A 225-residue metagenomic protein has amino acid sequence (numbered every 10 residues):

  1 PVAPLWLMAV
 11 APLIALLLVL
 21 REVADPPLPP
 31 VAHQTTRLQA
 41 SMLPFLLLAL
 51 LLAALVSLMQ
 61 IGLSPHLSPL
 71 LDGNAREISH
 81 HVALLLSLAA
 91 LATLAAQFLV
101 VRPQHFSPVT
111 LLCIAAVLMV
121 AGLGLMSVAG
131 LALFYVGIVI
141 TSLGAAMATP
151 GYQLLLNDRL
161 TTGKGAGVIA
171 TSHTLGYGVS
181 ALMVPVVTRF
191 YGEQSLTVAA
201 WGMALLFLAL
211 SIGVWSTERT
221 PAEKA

Functional and structural regions predicted by a protein language model:
A9-P29, L210-W215: C-terminal membrane-cytosol helix-exit motif in multi-pass small-molecule transporters
E22-L48: Juxtamembrane intracellular "pre-TM" segments in multi-pass secondary transporters
S41-M59, V139, L143: Pair of pore-lining "gating" transmembrane helices in MFS-fold secondary transporters
I61-H81: Short amphipathic helix-loop junctions that connect adjacent transmembrane helices in Major Facilitator Superfamily/SLC
H81-Q104: Transmembrane alpha-helices of Major Facilitator/SLC transporters
T110-G124, W201: Structural signature of the two symmetry-related core transmembrane helices
A146-L160: Intracellular juxtamembrane helix-capping segments at the cytosolic ends of symmetry-related transmembrane helices
L160-G192: A late C-terminal transmembrane helix in Major Facilitator Superfamily
